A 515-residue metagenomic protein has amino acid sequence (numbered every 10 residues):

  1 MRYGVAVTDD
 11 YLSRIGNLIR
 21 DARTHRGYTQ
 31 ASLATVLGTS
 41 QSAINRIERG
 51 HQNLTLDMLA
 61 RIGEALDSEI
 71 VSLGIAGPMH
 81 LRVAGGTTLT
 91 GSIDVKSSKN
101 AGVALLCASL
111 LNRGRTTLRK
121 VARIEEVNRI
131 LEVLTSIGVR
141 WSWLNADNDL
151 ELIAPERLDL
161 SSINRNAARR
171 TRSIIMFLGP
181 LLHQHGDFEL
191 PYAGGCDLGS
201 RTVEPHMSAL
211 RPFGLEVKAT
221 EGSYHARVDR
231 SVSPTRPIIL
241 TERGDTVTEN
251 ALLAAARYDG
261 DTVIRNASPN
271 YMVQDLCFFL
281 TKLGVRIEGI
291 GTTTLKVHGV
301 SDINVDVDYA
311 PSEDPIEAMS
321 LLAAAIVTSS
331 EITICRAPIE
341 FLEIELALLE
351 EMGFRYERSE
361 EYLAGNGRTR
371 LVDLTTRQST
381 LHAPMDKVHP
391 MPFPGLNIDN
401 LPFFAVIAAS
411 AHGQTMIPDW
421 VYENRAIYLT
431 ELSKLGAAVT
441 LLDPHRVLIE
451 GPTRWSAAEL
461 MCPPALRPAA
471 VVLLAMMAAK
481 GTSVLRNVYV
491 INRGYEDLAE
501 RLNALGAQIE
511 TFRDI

Functional and structural regions predicted by a protein language model:
M1-Y3, S40-A43: Generic short amphipathic/hydrophobic targeting helices enriched at N-termini, encompassing Sec-type signal peptides
R2-H25: A short, Lys/Arg-rich alpha-helix, primarily the initiator
N17-V36, R61: Short basic helix-loop element that most often maps to the first helix and adjoining turn of HTH DNA-binding modules
D21-A22, Q41-R49, N53-A65, E69-I515: Short, structured segments at the rim of ligand-binding sites
